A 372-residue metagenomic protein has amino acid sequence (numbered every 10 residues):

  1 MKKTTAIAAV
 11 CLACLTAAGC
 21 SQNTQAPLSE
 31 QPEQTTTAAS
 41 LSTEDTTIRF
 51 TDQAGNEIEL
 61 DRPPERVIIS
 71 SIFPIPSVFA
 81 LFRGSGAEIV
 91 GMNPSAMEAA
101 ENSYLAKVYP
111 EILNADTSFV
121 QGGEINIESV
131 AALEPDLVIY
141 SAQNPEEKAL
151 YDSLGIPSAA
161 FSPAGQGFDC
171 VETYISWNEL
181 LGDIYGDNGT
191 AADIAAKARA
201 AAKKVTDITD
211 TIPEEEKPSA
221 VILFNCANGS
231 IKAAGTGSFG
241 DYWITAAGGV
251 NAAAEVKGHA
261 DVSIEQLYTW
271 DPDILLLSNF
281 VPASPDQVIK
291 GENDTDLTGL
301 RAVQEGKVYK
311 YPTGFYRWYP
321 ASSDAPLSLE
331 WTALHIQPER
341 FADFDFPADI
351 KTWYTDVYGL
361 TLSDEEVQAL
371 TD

Functional and structural regions predicted by a protein language model:
M1-V10: Positively charged n-region of N-terminal signal peptides that target proteins for export
A9-A17: Bacterial N-terminal signal peptides
A18-E30: Bacterial lipoprotein signal-peptidase II cleavage site
E30-D52, N56-D61: N-terminal low-complexity, Pro/Thr/Ser-rich intrinsically disordered segments that act as propeptides or flexible
Q53-G55, L113-I127, V256-I264: Short helix-initiation/N-cap motifs at beta->coil->alpha
S70-A132, L137: A short, structured surface patch at a secondary-structure boundary
E147-G229, A253-A254, Y309-T371: Extracytoplasmic substrate-binding proteins
K232-H259: Alpha-helical, coiled-coil/dimerization segments enriched in small aliphatic residues
